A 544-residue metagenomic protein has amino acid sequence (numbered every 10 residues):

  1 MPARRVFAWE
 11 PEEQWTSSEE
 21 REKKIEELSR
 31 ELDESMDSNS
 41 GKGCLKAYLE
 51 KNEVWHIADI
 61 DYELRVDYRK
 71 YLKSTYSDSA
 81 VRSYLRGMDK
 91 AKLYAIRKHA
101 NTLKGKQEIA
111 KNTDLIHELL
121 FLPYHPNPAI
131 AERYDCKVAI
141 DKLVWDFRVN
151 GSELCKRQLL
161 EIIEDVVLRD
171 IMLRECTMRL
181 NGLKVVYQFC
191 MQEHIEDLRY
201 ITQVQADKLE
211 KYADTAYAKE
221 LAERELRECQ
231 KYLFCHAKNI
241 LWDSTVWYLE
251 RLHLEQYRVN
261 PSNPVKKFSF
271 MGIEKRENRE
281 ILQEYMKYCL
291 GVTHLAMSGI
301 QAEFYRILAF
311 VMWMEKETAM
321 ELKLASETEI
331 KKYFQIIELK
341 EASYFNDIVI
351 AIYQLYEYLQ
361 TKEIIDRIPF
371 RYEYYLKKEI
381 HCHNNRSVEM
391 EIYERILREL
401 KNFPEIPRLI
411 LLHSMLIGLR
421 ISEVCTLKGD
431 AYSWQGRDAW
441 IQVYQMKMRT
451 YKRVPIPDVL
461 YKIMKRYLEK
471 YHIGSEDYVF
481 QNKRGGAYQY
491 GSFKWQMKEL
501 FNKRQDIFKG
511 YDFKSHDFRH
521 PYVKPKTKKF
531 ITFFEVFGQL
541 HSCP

Functional and structural regions predicted by a protein language model:
I25-P128, L143, L159-L249, E284-G299 (+1 more regions): N-terminal core-binding DNA-recognition domain of tyrosine recombinases/integrases
I109-F147, L249-I273, I365-I396, Y444-Q445 (+2 more regions): Flexible interdomain linker/hinge and immediately adjacent N-terminus of the catalytic tyrosine-recombinase domain
E363, S414-Q435: Short, charged phosphate-coordinating catalytic segments
E391-I421, R519: Basic, Lys/Arg- and aromatic-enriched nucleic-acid-binding interface segment
L427-K462: Conserved tyrosine-mediated DNA breakage-rejoining catalytic core shared by Y-recombinases
Y432-G436, I531-P544: Short, polar N-cap/turn motifs at the start of nucleic acid-interacting alpha helices
D458-G510: Active-site/catalytic core of tyrosine-dependent DNA strand-transfer enzymes
W495-F534: Short, basic (Lys/Arg/His-rich) helix/loop patches that form interaction surfaces in the mid-to-C-terminal regions
